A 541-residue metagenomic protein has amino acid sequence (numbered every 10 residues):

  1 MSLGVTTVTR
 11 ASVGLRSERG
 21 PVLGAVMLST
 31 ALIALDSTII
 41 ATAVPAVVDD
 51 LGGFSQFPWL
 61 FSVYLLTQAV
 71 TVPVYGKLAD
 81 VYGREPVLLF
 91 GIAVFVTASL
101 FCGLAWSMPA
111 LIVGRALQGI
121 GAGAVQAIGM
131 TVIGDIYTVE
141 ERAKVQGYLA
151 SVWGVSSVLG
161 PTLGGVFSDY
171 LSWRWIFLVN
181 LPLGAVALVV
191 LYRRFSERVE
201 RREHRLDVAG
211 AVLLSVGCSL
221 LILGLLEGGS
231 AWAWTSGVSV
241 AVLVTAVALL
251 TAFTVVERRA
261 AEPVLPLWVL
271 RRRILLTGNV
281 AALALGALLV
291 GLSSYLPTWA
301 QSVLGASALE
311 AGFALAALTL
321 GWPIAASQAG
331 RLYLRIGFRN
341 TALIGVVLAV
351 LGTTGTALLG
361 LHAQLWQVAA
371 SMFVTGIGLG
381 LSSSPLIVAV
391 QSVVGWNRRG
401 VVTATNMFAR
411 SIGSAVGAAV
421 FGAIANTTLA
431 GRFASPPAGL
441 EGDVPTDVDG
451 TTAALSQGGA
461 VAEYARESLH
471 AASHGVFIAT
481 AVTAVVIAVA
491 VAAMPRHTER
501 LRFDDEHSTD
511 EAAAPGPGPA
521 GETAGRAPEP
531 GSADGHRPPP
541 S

Functional and structural regions predicted by a protein language model:
S2-R193, A329-G330, I336, I344-V350 (+1 more regions): Transmembrane-helix bundle of Major Facilitator Superfamily
V8, I387, V393, T405 (+1 more regions): Hydrophobic transmembrane architecture of multi-pass small-molecule transporters
S12-R16, E140, V186-S215, S230-A231 (+4 more regions): Flexible interhelical linker loops that connect adjacent transmembrane helices in multi-pass membrane transporters
R19-T42, S55-V63, E85, S151 (+7 more regions): 12-transmembrane solute porter fold
A46-Q56, S107, S168-S172, G228-A233 (+4 more regions): Extracellular/lumenal inter-transmembrane loop segments of multi-pass membrane transporters
L51, V81, A105, I136-V139 (+8 more regions): Helix-loop interface residues and adjacent transmembrane-helix termini in multi-pass membrane transporters, primarily
M130, V190, V216-G224: Specific aromatic-rich, kink-prone transmembrane helix
T138-V139, E197-R202, I222-V240, A316: Alpha-helical transmembrane bundle and helix-membrane interface signal in multi-pass integral membrane proteins
